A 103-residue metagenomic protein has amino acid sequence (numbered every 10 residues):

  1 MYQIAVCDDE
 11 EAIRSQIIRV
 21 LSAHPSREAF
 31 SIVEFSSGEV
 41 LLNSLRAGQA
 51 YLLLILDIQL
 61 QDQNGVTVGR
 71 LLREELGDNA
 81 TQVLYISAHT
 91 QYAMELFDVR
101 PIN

Functional and structural regions predicted by a protein language model:
M1-A5: Non-catalytic signal-transmission and effector/linker regions of two-component phosphorelay proteins
D8-E10, A88: Acidic di-acidic motifs
E11-V33: Two-component/phosphorelay signaling modules centered on CheY-like receiver
R14-S22, L41, V68-R73: Short, well-ordered amphipathic alpha-helices
I18, E34-L53: Acidic, metal-coordinating helix/loop segments flanking the phosphotransfer/catalytic sites of two-component signaling
F30-F35, A80-V83: Glycine-rich, flexible loop segments associated with nucleotide phosphate handling
Y51-N103: CheY-like receiver
